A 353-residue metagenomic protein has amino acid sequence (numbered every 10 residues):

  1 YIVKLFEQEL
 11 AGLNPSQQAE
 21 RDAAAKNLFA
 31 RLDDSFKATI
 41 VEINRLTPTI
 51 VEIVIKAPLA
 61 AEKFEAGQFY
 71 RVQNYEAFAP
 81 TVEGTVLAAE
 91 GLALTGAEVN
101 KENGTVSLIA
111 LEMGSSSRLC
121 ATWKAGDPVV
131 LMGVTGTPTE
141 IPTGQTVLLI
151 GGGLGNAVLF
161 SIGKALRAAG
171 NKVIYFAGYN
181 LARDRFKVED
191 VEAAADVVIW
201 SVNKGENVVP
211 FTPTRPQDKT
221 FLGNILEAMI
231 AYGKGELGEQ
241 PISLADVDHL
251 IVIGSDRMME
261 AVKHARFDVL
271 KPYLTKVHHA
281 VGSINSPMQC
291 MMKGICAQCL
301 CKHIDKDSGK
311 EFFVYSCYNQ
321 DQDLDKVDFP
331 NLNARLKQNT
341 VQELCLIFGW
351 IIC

Functional and structural regions predicted by a protein language model:
I2-D33: A eukaryote-biased signal for short, well-structured alpha-helical docking elements
R21-K124: Ferredoxin-reductase
S115-M288: FNR/FR-type flavoprotein reductase catalytic core
V158, D256-R257, S286-Q322: Local cysteine-cluster metal-coordination motifs and their immediate loop/turn environment, predominantly Fe-S cluster
K302-H303, C317-C353: Short Fe-S-cluster ligation motifs
